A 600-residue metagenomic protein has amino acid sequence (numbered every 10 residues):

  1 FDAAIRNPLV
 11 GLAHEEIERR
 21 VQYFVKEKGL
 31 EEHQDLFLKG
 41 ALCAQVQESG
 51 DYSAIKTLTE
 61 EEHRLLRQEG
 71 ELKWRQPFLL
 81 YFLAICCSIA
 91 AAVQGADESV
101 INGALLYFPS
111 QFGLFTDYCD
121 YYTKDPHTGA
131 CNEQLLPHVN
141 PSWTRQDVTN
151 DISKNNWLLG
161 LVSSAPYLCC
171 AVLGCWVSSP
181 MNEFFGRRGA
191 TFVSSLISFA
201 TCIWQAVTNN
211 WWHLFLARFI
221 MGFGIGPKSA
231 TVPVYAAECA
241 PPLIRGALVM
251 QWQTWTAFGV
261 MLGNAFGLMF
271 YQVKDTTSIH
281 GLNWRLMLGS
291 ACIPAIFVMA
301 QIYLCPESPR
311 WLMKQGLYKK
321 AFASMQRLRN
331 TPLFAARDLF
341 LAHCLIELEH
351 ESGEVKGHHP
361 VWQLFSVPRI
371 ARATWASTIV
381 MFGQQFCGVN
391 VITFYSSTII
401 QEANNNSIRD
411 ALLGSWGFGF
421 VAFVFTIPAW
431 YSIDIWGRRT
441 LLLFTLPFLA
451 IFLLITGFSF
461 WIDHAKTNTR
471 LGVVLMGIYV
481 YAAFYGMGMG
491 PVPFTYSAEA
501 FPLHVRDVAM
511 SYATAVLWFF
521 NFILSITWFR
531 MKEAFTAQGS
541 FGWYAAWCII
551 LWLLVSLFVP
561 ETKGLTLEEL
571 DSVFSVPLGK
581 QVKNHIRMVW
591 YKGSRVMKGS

Functional and structural regions predicted by a protein language model:
F1-Q326, N330, H350-S600: Alpha-helical transmembrane bundle of multi-pass membrane proteins
A335-H350: Short, well-structured alpha-helical segments
